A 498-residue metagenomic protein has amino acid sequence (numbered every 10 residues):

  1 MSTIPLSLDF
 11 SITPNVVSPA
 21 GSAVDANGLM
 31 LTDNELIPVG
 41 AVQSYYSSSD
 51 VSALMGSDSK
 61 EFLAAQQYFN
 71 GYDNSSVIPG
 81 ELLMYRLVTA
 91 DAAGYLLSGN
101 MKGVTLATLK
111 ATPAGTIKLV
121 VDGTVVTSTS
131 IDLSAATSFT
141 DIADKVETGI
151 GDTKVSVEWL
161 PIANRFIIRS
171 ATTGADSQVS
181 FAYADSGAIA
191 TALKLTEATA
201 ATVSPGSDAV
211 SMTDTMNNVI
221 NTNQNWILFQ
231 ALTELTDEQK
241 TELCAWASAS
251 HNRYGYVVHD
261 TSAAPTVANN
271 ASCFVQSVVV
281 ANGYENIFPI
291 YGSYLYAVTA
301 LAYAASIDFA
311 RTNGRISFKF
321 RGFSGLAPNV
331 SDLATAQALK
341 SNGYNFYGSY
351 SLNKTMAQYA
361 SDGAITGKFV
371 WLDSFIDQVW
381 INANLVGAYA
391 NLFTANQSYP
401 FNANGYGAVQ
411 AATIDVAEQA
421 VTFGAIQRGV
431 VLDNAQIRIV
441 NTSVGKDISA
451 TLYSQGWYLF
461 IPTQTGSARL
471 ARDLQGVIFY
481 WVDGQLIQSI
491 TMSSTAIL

Functional and structural regions predicted by a protein language model:
M1-A26, D33-I37, V42-L295, N434-I439: Polar low-complexity, Ser/Thr/Gly/Ala/Asp/Asn-rich disordered segments used for subunit assembly and tip/surface
M1-F62, N70-P79, A360-L498: Structured, hydrophobic secondary-structure cores that serve as assembly/anchoring elements
D73, T148, I220-S398, R428-G429 (+2 more regions): A glycine- and small-residue-enriched flexible loop/hinge signal that marks low-structured segments
I117, Y350-L352, F479-D483: Short beta-strand elements
G149, A171, L232, A357 (+2 more regions): Generic structural signal for bulky hydrophobic/aromatic residues embedded in well-ordered secondary structure
T153, K194, G343, G424-A425: Short glycine-centered helix-capping/turn motifs at secondary-structure transition points
K154-E158, G343, Y347, I478: Short, surface-exposed charged micro-motifs
